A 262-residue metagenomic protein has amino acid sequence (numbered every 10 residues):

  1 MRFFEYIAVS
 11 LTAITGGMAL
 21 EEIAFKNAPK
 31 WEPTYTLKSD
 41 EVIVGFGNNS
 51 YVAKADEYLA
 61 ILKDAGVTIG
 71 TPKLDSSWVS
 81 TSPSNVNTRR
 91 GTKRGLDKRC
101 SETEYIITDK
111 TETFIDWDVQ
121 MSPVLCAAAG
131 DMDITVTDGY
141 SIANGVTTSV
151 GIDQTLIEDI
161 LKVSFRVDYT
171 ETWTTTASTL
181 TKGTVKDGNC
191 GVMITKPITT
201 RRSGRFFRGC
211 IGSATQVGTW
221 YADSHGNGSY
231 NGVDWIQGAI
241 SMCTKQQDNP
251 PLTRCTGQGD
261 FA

Functional and structural regions predicted by a protein language model:
M1-A24: Fungal secretory targeting signals
A13, R94, V119-Q120, T184 (+3 more regions): Processing junctions and N-termini across compartments
L20-G145, I211-G232, L252, T256 (+1 more regions): Deployable pore-forming modules of oligomeric membrane-permeabilizing proteins
I43, D234-S241: Short, highly charge-biased, low-complexity peptide segments
T108-K110, T137, A143, G151-I157 (+4 more regions): A structural detector for beta-sheet-dominated domains
G130-N189: Membrane-insertion modules used to breach or fuse lipid bilayers
D168-N227: Membrane pore-forming effector domains from diverse proteins
G238-A262: Low-complexity, Gly/Ser/Thr/Pro-rich intrinsically disordered linker/tail segments
